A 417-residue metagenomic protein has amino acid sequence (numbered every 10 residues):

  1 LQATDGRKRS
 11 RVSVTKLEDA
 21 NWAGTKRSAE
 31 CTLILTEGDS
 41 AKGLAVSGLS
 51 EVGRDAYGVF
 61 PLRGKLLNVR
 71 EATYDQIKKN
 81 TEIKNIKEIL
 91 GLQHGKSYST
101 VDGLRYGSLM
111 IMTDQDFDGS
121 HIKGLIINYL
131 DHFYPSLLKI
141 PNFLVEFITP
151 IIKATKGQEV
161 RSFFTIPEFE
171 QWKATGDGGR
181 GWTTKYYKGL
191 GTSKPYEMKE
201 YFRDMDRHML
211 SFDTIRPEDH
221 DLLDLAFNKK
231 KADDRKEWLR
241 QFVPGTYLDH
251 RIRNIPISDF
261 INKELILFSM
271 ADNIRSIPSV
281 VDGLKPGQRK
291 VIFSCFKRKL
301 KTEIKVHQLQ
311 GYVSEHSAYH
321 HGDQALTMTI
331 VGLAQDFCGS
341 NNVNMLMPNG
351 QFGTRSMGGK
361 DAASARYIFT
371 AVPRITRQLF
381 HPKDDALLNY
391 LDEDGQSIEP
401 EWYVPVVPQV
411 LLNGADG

Functional and structural regions predicted by a protein language model:
L1-G417: Conserved phosphate-chemistry cores used by DNA topoisomerases
